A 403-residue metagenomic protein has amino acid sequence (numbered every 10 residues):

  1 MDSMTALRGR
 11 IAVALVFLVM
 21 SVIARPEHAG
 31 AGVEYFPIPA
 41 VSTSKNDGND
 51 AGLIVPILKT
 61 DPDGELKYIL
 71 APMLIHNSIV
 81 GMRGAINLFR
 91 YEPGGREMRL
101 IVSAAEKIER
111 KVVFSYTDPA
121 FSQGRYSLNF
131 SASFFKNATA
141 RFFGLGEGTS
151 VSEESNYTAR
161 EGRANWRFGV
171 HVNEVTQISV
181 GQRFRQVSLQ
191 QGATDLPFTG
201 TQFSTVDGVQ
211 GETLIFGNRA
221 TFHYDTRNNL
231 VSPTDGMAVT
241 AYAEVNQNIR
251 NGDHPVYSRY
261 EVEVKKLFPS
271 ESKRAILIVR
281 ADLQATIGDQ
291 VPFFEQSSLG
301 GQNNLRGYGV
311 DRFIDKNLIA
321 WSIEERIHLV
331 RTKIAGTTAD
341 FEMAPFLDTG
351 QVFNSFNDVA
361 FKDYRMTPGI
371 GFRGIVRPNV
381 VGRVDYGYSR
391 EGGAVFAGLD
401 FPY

Functional and structural regions predicted by a protein language model:
M1-V13: Bacterial N-terminal signal peptides that target proteins for export
A12-S21: Bacterial N-terminal signal peptides
E27-E34, T60-K67, P93-E97, F121-S127 (+7 more regions): Short loop/turn motifs that connect adjacent beta-strands in outer-membrane beta-barrel proteins
G30-P37, S42-L214, I314, V381-G382 (+1 more regions): Gram-negative/organellar outer-membrane beta-barrel architecture
P37-P39, L70-L74, L100-V102, L128-A132 (+9 more regions): Membrane-embedded beta-strand positions of outer-membrane beta-barrel proteins
P72, T201-G211, I215-F341: C-terminal outer-membrane beta-barrel translocator/porin domains of Gram-negative envelope proteins and their
S133-N137, Y242-N248, Q284-T286, P345-V352: Short glycine-rich beta-strand segments
R326-R365: C-terminal hydrophobic structural anchor segments that stabilize assembly/packing rather than catalytic chemistry
